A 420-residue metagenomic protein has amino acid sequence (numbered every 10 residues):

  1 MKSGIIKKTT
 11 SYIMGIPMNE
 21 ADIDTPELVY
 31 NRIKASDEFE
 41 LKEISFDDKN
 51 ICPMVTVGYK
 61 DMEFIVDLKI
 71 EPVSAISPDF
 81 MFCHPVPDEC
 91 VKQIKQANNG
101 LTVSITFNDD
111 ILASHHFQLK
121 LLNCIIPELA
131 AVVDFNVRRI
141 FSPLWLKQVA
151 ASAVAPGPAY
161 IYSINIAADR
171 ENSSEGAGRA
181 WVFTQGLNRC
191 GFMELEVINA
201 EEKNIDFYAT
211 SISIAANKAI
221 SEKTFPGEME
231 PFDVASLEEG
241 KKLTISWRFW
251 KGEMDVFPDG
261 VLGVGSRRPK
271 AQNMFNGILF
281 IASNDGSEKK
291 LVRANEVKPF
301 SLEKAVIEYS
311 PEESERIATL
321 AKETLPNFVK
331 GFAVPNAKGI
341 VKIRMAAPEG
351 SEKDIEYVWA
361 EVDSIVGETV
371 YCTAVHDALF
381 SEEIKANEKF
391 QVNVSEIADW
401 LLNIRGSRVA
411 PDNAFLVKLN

Functional and structural regions predicted by a protein language model:
K34-K92: Short, intrinsically disordered low-complexity segments
E71-N188: Internal, hydrophobic cores of structured domains that mediate oligomerization or house catalytic pockets within large
I140-L279: Aromatic/basic-lined ligand-recognition segments that form π-stacking hydrophobic pockets flanked by Lys/Arg to engage
P299-V334: Mixed-charge, Lys/Arg-rich low-complexity intrinsically disordered regions
G350-E361: Short coil-to-beta-strand transition motifs
S364-V370: Short, conserved beta-turn/loop elements at beta-strand boundaries and strand-helix junctions
V370-K389: Short solvent-exposed strand/turn elements
W400-N420: Long, low-complexity intrinsically disordered regions
